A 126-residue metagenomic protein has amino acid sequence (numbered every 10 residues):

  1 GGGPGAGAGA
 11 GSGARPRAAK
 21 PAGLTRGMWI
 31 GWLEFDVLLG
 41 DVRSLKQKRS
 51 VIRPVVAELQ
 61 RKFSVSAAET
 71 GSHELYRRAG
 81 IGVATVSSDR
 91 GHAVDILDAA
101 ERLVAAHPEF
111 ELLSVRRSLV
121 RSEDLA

Functional and structural regions predicted by a protein language model:
G1-G23: Compositionally biased, low-complexity flexible segments
G9, R49, V94-L97: Conserved strand-to-helix beginnings and helix N-cap segments that scaffold or border functional pockets
L24-T25, A79: Structure-specific DNA junction-binding interface
M28-S66, L103: N-terminal first-folded block
I30-G31, A68-D89: Short, charge-patterned binding micro-sites
L33-V37, I81-V83, V115-R117: A structural signal for short, well-ordered beta-strand segments
S64-G71, S114: A short linear hydrophobic-aromatic micro-motif
S87-A126: C-terminal structural segments of small proteins and small subunits
